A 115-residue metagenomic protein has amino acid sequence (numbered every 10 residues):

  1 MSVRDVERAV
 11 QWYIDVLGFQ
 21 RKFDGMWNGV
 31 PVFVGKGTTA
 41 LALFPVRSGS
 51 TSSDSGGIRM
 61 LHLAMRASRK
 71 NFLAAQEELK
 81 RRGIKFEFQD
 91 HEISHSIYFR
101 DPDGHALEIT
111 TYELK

Functional and structural regions predicted by a protein language model:
M1-R8, H62-L63, A67, K115: N-terminal beta-strand motif that seeds the catalytic metal site of vicinal oxygen chelate
S2-L41, P45: Core segments of cupin and vicinal oxygen chelate
R8-V10, K70-A75: Short, conserved charged micro-motifs
F33, H62-A64, S96-Y98: Short aromatic/hydrophobic contact patches that present stacked aromatics for nucleic-acid/ligand binding
T39, K70, H105: Conserved Rossmann-like nucleotide-cofactor binding loop
F44-G49, Y112-E113: Acetyl-CoA-dependent GNAT
G56-M60, D90-H91: Short glycine-enriched loop/turn motifs at secondary-structure junctions
Q76-K115: Vicinal oxygen chelate
